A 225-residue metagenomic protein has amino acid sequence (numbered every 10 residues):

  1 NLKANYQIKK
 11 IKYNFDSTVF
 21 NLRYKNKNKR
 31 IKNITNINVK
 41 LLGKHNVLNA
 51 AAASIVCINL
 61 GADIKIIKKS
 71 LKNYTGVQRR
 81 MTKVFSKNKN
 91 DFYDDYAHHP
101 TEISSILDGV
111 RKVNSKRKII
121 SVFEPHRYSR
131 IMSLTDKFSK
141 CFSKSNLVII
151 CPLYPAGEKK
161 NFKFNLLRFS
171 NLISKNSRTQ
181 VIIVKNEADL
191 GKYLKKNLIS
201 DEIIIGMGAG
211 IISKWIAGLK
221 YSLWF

Functional and structural regions predicted by a protein language model:
N1-N14, N38-K44, K68-K72, V184-K185: Beta-strand->loop->alpha-helix junctions that form or flank phosphate-binding loops in nucleotide-handling enzymes
I11-N33: Acidic-glycine-rich active-site phosphate/pyrophosphate-binding loop
F20, I37, F92-D95, V181 (+1 more regions): Generic structural signal for residues in well-ordered beta-strands
N28-L147: Nucleotide phosphate-binding/pyrophosphate-handling subdomain across enzymes that bind or process nucleotide phosphates
H98, P125-Y128, L153-A156, A209-I212: Short glycine-rich anion-binding loops that position phosphate/pyrophosphate groups of nucleotides and phosphorylated
S105, S133-T135, N161-F162, K195 (+1 more regions): Short amphipathic alpha-helical segments
S139-S200: C-terminal helical cap/extension that packs against the catalytic core of soluble nucleotide-cofactor enzymes
D189-K220: A glycine-rich beta-strand to alpha-helix segment that forms a phosphate/ribose-binding loop at ligand/cofactor sites
